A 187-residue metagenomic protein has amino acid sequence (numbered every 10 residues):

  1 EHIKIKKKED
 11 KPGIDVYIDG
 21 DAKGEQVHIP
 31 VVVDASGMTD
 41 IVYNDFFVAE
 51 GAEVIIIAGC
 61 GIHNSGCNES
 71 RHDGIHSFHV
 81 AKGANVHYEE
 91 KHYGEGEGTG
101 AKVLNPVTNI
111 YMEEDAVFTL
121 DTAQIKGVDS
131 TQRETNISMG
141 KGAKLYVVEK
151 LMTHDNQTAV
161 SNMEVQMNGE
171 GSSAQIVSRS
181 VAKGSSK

Functional and structural regions predicted by a protein language model:
H2-K187: Conserved beta-strand/loop scaffold segments within soluble protein domains that form the structured core and edges
